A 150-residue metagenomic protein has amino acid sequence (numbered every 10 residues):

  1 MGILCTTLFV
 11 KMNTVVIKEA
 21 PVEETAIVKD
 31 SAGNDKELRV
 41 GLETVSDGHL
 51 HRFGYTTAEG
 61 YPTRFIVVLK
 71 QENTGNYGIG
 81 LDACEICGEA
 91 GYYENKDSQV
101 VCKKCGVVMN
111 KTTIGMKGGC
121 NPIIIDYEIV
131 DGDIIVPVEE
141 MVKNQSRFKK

Functional and structural regions predicted by a protein language model:
M1, A58-G60, Q99: Short, structured coil/loop segments at alpha-helix boundaries
M1-K11: Hydrophobic membrane-insertion alpha-helices, especially the h-region of bacterial N-terminal signal peptides
L4, A83-I86, G119: The N-terminal extracellular segments of secreted preproproteins, especially immediately downstream of signal
M12-Y92, I125-K150: N-terminal pre-ligand scaffold of iron-sulfur
G91-K96, T112-I114: Short Cys/His-rich "knuckle" micro-motifs
S98-V107, M116-Y127: Short cysteine/histidine-rich metal-coordination sites, predominantly Zn2+-binding motifs
G115-M116, D133: Alpha-helical transmembrane segments of multi-pass integral membrane proteins, characterized by long hydrophobic
